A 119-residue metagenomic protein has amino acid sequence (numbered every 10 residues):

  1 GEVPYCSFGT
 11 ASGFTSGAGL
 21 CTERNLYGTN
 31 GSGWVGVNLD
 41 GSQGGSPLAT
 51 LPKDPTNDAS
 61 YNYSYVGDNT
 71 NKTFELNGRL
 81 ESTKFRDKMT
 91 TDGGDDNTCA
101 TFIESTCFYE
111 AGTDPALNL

Functional and structural regions predicted by a protein language model:
G1-G78: Extracellular/periplasmic head regions of type IV pilus-like filament subunits
D68-L119: Short, surface-exposed interaction loops/tails
